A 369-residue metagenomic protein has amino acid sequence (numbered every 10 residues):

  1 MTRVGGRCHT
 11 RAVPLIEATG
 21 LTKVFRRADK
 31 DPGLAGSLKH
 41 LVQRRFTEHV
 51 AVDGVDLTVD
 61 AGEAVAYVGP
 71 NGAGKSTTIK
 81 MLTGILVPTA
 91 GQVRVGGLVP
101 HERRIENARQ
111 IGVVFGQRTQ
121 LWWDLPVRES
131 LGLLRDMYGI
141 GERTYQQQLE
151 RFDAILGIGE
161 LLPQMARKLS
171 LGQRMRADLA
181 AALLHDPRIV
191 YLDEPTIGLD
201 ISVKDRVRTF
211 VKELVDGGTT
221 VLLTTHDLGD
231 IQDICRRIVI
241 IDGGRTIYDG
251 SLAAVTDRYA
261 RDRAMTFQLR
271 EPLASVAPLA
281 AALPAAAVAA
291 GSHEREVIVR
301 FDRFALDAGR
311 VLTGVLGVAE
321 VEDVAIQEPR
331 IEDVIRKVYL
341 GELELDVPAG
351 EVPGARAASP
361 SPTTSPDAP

Functional and structural regions predicted by a protein language model:
L21, G33-L41, G132, D136 (+1 more regions): Conserved ABC ATPase "signature" region
G91-E102, N107-A108: Conserved ABC transporter NBD signature motif
D186: Conserved catalytic motifs of ABC-family nucleotide-binding domains
V190-E194: Catalytic Walker B motif of ABC-type/P-loop ATPase nucleotide-binding domains
R208-D302: ABC transporter nucleotide-binding domain
